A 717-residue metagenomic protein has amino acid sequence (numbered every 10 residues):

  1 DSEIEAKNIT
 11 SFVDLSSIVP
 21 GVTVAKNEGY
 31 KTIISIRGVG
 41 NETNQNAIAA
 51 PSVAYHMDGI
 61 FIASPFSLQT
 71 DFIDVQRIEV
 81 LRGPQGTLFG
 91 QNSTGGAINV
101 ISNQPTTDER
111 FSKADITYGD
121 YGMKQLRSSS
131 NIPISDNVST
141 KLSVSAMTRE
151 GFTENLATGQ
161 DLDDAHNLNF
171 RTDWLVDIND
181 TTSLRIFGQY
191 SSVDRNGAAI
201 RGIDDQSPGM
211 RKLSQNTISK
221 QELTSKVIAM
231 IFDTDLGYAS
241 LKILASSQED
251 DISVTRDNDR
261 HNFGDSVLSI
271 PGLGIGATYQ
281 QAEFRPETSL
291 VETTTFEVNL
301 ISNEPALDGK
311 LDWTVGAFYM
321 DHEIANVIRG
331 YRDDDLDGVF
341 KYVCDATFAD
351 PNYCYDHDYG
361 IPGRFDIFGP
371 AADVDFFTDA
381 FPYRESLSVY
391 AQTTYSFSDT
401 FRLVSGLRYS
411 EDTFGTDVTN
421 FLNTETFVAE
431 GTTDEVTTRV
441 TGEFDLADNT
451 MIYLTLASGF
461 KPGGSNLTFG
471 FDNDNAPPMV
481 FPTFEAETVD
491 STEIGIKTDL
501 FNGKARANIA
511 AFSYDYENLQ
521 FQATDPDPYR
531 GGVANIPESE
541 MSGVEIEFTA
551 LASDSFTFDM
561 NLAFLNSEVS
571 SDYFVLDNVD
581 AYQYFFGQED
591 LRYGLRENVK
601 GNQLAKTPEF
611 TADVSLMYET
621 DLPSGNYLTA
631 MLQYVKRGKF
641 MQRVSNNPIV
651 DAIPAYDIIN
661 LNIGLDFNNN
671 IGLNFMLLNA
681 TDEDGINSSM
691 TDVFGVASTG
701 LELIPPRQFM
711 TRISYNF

Functional and structural regions predicted by a protein language model:
D1-E109, I494: Acidic, small-polar-rich N-terminal luminal/periplasmic segments of exported/outer-membrane proteins
A49-S52, S64, I73-Q76, R82 (+8 more regions): Outer-membrane beta-barrel translocator/receptor signature
N137, G159, D163-W313, M320-H322 (+1 more regions): Outer-membrane beta-barrel domain signature, strongest for Gram-negative TonB-dependent receptors and also present
L175-N179, L300-N303, D312, G316-M320 (+3 more regions): Structural signature of Gram-negative outer-membrane beta-barrels, strongest in the C-terminal barrel of TonB-dependent
S225-D251, E283-T419, D445, F501 (+1 more regions): Face-selective signature of the C-terminal outer-membrane beta-barrel domain
I231-L236, S240-N258, D445-A457, T483-T557 (+3 more regions): Membrane-embedded beta-barrel scaffold of Gram-negative outer-membrane proteins
I301-N303, G316, D399-L403, S513-D515 (+2 more regions): Gram-negative outer-membrane beta-barrel transporters
F558, Q633-S645, L665-F717: C-terminal beta-signal and adjacent terminal beta-strands/loops of Gram-negative outer-membrane beta-barrel proteins
